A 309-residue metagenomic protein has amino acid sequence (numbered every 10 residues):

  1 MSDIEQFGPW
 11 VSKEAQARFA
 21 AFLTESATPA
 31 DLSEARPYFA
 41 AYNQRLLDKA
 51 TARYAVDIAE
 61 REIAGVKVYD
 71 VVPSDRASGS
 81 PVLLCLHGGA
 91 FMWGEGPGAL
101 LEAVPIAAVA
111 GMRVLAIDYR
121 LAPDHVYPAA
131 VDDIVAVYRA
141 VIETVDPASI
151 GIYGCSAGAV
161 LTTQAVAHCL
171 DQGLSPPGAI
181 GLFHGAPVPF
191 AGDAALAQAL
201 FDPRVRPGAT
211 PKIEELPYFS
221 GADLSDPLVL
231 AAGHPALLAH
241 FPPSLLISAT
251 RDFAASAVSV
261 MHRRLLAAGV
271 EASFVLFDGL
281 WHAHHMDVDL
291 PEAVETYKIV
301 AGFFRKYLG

Functional and structural regions predicted by a protein language model:
M1-D75, L308-G309: A glycine/proline-hinged amphipathic helix-loop "lid/cap" segment that gates access to hydrophobic ligand pockets
A15, S26, I58-G309: Alpha/beta-hydrolase superfamily serine-hydrolase fold, recognizing
